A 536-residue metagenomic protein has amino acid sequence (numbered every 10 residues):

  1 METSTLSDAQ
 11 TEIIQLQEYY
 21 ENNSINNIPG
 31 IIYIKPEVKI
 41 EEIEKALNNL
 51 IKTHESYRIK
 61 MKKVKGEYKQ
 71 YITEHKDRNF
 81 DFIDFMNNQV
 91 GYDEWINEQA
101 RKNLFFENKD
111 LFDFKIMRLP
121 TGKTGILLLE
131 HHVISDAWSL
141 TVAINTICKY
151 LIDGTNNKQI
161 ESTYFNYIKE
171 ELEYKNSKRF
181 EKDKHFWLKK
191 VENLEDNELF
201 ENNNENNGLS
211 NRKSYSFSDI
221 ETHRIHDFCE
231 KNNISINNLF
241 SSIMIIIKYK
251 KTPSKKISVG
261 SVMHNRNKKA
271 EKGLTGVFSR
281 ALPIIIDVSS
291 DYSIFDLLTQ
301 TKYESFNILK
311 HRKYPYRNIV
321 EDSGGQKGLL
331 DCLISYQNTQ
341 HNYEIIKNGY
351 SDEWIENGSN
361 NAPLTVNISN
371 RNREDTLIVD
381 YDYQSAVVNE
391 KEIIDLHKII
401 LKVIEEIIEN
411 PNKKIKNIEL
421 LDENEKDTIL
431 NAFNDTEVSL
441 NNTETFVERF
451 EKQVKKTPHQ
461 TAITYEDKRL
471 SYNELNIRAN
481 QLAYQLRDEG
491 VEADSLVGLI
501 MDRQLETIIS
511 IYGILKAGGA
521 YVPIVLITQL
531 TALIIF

Functional and structural regions predicted by a protein language model:
M1-T163, H223, N233, L282-P283 (+3 more regions): Carrier-protein-dependent adenylate-forming modules in NRPS/ANL systems
E2, Q17-I28, E55-S56, G122-K123 (+8 more regions): His-Asp-centered acyl/peptidyl-transfer active-site segments
D8-A9, I96-E98, V142, I147-N211 (+5 more regions): Non-catalytic, low-complexity flexible loops and terminal extensions
L16-I25, F180-I234, K248, E321 (+4 more regions): Flexible, P/S/T/G-rich "lid" or insertion loops adjacent to the active sites of thioester-utilizing
N26-N27, I168-K169, L430-N434: A short, surface-exposed helix-loop junction/capping segment
K65-G66, K115-M117, F200-N206, H264-N265 (+1 more regions): Short, solvent-exposed loop/turn elements at beta->coil junctions and helix N-caps that rim active or binding pockets
E94-A100, L199, I346-D352: Short Pro/Gly-enriched beta-strand edge/turn motifs at strand-loop
S351-N372: Low-complexity, glycine/alanine/valine/leucine- and proline-rich hydrophobic stretches
